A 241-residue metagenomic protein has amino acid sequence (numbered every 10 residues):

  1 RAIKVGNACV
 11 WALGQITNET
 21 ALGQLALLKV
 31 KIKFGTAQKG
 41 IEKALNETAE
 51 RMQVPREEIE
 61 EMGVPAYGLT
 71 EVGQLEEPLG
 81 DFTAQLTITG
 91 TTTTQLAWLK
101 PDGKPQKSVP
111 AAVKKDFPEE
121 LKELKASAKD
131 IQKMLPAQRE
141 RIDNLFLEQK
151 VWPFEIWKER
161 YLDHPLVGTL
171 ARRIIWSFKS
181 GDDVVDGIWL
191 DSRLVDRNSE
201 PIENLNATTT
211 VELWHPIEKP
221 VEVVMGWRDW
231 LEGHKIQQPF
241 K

Functional and structural regions predicted by a protein language model:
R1-G14, K29, K33-K241: Non-catalytic terminal/accessory regions
